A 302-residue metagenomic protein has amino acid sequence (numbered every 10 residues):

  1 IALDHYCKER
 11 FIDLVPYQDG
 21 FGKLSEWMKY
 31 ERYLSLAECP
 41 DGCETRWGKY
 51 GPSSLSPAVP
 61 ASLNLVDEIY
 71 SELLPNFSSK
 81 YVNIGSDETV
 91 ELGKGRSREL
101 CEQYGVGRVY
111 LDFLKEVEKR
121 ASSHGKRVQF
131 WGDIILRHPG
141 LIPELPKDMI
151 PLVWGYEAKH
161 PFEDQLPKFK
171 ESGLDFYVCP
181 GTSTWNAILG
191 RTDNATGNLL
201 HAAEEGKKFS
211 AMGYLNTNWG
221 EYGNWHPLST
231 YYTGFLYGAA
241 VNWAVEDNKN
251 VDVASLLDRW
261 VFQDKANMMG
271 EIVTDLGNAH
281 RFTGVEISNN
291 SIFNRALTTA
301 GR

Functional and structural regions predicted by a protein language model:
I1-D13, L24-N64, E88-D112: Aromatic- and acidic-residue-enriched carbohydrate-binding clefts of CAZyme catalytic domains
A2-H5, F11, P60-P75, S79-Y81 (+2 more regions): Substrate-binding groove of N-acetylhexosamine-processing glycoside hydrolases
Q18, P40, S86-E88, P180: Short, small-residue-rich loop/turn micro-motifs
D19-G20, W219: Short, ordered loop/turn segments at secondary-structure junctions
F21, Y30, R259-V261: Secreted glycan hydrolases and related glycan-binding modules that recognize and/or cleave
